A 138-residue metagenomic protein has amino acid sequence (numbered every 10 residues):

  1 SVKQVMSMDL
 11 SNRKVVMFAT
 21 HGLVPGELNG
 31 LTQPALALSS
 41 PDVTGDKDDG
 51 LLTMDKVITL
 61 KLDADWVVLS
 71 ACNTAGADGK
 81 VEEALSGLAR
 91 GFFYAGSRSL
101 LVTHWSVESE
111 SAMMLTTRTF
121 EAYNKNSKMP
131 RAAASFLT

Functional and structural regions predicted by a protein language model:
S1-T138: Catalytic cores of enzymes
